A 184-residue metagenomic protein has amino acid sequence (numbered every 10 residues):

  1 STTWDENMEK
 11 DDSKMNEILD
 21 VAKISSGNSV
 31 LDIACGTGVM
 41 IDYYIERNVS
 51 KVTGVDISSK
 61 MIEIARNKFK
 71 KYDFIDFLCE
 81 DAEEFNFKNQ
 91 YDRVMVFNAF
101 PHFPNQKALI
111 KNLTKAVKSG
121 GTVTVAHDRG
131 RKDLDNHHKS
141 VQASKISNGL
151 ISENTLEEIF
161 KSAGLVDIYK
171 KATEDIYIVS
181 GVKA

Functional and structural regions predicted by a protein language model:
S1-S25, V39, R131-K132, K139: Conserved class I S-adenosyl-L-methionine
L31, T37-E84: Class I SAM-dependent methyltransferase SAM/SAH-binding core
M95: A conserved beta-strand element that flanks and buttresses the S-adenosyl-L-methionine
N98-A99: Short catalytic micro-motifs in class I SAM-dependent methyltransferases
K107-S119: A short glycine-rich, Lys/Arg-flanked "PGG" loop and its adjoining helix->strand segment in the class I
T124-L150: Conserved class I S-adenosyl-L-methionine
N148-A163: Short alpha-helix
L165, A172-A184: Core SAM-dependent methyltransferase catalytic element
